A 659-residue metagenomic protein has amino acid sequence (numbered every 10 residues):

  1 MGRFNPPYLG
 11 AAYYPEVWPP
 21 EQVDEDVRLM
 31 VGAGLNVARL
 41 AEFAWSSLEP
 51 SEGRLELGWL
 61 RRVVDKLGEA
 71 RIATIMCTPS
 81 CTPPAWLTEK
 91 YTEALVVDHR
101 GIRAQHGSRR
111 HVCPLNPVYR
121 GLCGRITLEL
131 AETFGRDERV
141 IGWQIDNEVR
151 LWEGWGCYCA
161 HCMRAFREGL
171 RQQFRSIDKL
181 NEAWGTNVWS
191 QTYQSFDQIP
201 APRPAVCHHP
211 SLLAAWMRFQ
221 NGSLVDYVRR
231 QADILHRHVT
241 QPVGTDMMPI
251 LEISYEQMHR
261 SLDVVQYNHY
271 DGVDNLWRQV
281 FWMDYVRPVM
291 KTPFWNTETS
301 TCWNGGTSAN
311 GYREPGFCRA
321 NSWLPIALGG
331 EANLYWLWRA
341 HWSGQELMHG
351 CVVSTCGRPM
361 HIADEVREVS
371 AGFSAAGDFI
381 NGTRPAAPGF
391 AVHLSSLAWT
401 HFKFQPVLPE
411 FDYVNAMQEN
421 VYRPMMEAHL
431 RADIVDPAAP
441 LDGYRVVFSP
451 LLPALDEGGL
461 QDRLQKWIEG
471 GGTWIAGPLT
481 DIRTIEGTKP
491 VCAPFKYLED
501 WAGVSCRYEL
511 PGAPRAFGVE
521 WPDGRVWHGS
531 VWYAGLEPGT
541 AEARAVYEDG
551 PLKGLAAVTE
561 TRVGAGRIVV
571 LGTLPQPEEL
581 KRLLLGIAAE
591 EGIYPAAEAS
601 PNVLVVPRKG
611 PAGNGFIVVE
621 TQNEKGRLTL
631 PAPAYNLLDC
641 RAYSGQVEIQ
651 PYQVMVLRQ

Functional and structural regions predicted by a protein language model:
M1-Q22, V27-V37, F390: An acidic-aromatic substrate-binding cleft motif
N5-L9, G34-N36, G68-T74, R136-I141 (+6 more regions): Short, well-ordered coil/turn segments that N-cap beta-strands
Y8-P20, A41-G58, Q105-G124, V149-E153 (+6 more regions): The substrate-binding groove and active-site-proximal loops of carbohydrate-active enzymes, especially glycoside
A11, M30, A38, L67 (+9 more regions): Conserved, mostly hydrophobic/aromatic
V17-G32, C123-E129, M247-M258, Q279 (+1 more regions): Short, acidic/polar
D24-G32, R39-I102, R230-H238, A454: Aromatic-lined substrate-binding rim segments of carbohydrate-active enzymes
R100-V264, L276-W282: Polysaccharide-binding and catalytic clefts of secreted carbohydrate-active enzymes
F196-I199, R237, Y270-Q659: Carbohydrate-binding surfaces of carbohydrate-active enzymes
